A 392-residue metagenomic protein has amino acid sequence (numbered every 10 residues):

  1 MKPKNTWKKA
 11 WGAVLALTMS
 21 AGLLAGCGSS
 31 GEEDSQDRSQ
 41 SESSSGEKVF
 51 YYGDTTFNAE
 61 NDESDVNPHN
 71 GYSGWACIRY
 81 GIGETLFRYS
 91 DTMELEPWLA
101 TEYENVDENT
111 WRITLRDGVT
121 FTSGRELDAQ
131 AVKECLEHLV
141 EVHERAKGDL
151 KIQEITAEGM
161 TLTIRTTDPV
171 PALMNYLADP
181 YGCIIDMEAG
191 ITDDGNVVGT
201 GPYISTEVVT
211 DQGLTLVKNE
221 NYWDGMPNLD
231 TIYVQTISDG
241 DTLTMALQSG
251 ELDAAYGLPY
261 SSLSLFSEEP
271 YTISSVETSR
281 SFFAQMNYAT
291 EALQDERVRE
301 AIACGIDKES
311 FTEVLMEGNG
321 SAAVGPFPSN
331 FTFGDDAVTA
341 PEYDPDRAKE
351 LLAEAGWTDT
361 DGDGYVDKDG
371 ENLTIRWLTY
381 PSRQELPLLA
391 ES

Functional and structural regions predicted by a protein language model:
G22-G26: C-terminal motif of bacterial Sec signal peptides marking the signal peptidase cleavage site
G46-A59, T110-T114, C135, L162-I164 (+4 more regions): Short, well-ordered beta-strand elements
G53-V106, V198-G199: N-terminal lobe/hinge region of extracytoplasmic solute-binding protein
Y72, E94, L177-P227, T231 (+3 more regions): Gly/Pro-rich hinge or "lid" segments in bacterial periplasmic/extracellular proteins
T101-H143: Aromatic- and charge-enriched surface segment that lines or borders ligand/interaction sites
E104-E108, A146-E188: Surface-exposed binding/hinge segments that line and control ligand-binding clefts or catalytic entry sites
I191, E220-L265: Ligand-site clamp/hinge motif
Q294-E391: Append "and occasionally in soluble cytosolic enzymes with long acidic Gly/Pro-rich linkers
